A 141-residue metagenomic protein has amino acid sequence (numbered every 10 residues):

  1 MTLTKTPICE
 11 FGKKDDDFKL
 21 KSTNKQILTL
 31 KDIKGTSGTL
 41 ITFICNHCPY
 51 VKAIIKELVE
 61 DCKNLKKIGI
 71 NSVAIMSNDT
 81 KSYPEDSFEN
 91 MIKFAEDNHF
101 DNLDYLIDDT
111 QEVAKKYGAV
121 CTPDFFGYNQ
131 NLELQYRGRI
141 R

Functional and structural regions predicted by a protein language model:
M1-R141: Chalcogenol-based redox active-site neighborhoods
